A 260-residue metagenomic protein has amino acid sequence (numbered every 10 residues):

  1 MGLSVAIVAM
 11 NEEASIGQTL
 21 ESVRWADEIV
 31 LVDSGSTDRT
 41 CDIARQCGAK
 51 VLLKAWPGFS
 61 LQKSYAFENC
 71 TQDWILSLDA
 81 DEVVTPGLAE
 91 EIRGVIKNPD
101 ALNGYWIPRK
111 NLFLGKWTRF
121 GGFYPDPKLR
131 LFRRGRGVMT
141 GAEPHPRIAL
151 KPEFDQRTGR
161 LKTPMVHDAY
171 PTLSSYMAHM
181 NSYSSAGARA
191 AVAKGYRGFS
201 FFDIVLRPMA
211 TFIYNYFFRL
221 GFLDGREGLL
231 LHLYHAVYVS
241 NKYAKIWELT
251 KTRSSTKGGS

Functional and structural regions predicted by a protein language model:
G2-S4: Cell-envelope/extracellular polymer assembly enzymes that use nucleotide-activated donors
I7-E28: Short, well-formed alpha-helical segments that are part of the catalytic scaffolds of diverse glycosyltransferases
A14-G17, D38-C47, G87-L88: Acidic helix N-cap motif at the loop->helix transition within catalytic regions of sugar-transfer enzymes
S22, D33-D42, D79: A conserved acidic beta->alpha catalytic loop
W25, C70-D73: Active-site acidic short loop of glycosyltransferases
S34, K54, Q72, D79-E82 (+2 more regions): Short acidic donor-binding/metal-coordinating loop in glycosyltransferase active sites
K54-C70: Glycine-rich, basic loop-to-helix element that forms the pyrophosphate-binding segment of sugar-nucleotide handling
S64-F67, W74, T85-R253, S260: Catalytic-site signature of metal-activated, phosphate-bearing donor transferases, centered on the GT-A/GT-A-like
